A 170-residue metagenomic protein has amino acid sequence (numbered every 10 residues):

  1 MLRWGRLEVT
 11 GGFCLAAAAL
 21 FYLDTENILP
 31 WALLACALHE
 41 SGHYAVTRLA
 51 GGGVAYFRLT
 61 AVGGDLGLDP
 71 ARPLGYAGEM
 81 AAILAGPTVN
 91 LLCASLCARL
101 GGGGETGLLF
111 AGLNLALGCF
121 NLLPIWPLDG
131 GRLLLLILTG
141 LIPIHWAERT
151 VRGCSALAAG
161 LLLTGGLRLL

Functional and structural regions predicted by a protein language model:
M1-L170: Hydrophobic transmembrane alpha-helices and their immediate loop junctions in multi-pass integral membrane proteins
